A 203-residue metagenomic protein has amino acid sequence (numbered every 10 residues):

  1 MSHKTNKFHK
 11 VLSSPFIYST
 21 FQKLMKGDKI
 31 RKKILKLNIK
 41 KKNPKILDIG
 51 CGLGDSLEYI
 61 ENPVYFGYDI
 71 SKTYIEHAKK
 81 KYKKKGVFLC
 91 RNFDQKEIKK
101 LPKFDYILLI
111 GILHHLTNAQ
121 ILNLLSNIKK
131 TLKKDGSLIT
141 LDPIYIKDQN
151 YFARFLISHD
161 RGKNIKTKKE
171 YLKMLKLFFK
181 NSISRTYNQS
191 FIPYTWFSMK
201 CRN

Functional and structural regions predicted by a protein language model:
M1-K100, L116-N123, N127, S137-N203: Class I (Rossmann-like) S-adenosyl-L-methionine-dependent methyltransferase catalytic domain, capturing the SAM-binding
L108: A conserved beta-strand element that flanks and buttresses the S-adenosyl-L-methionine
I112: Hydrophobic adenine-recognition pocket in adenosine-nucleotide-binding enzymes
